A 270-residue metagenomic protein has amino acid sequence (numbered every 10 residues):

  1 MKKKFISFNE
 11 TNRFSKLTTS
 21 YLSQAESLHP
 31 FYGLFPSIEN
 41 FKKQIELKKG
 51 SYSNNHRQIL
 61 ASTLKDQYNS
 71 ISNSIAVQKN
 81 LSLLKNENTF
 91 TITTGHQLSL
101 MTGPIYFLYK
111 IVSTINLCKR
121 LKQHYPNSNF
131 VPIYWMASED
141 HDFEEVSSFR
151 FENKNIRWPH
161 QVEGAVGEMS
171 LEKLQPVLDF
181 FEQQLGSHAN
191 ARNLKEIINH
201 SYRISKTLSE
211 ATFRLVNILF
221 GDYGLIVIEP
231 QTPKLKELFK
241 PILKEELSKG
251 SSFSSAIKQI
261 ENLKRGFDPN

Functional and structural regions predicted by a protein language model:
M1-S113, L117-N270: N-terminal targeting/trafficking signals and adjacent low-complexity tails
